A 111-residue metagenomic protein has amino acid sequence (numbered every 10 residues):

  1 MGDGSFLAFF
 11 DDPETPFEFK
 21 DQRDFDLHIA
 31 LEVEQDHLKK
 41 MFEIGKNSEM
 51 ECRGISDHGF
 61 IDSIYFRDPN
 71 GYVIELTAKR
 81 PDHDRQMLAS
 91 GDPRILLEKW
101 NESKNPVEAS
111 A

Functional and structural regions predicted by a protein language model:
M1-R23, V73-R80: Conserved short beta-strand elements that form part of the metal-binding/catalytic scaffold of enzyme active sites
E18, R85-Q86: Short amphipathic alpha-helical leader/targeting segments
D24, I29-V73, A78-D84, L96-A111: Vicinal oxygen chelate
L88-D92, L96: Short, intrinsically disordered terminal segments enriched in charged and Pro/Gly residues
